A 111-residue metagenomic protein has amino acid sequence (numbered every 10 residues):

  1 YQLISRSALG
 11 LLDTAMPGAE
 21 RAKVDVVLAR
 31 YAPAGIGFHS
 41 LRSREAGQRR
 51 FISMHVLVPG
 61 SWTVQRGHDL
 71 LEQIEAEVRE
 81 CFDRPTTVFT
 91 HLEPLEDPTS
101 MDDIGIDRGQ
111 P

Functional and structural regions predicted by a protein language model:
Y1-P111: Alpha-helical transmembrane segments and adjacent TM-loop junctions that form the membrane-embedded core of multi-pass
